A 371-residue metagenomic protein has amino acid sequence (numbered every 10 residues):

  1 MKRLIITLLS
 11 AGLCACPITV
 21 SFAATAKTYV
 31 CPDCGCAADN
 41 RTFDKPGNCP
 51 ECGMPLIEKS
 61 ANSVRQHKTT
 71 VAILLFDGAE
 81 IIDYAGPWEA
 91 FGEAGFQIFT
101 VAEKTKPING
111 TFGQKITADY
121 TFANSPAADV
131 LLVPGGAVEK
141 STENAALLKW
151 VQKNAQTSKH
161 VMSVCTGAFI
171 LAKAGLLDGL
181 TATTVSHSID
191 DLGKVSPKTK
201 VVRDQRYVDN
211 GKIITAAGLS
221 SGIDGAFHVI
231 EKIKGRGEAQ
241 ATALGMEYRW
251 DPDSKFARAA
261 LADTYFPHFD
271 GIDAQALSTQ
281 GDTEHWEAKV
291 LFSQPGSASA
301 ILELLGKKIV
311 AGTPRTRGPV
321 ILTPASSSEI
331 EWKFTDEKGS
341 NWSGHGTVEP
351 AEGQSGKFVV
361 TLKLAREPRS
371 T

Functional and structural regions predicted by a protein language model:
M1-L4: Positively charged n-region of N-terminal signal peptides that target proteins for export
T7-P17: Bacterial N-terminal signal peptides
P17, A61-V161, F169-K173, R203 (+1 more regions): Extended, subdomain-level signal for the structured scaffold at the beginning of enzyme domains
S21-R65: Intrinsically disordered, low-complexity terminal tails/loops enriched in metal-binding residues
K68-T70, T181, K212: Residues that mark the start of a beta-strand
L177-R206, G245-M246: A conserved active-site-flanking secondary-structure segment within enzyme catalytic domains
I214-F227: Active-site-proximal catalytic alpha-helix in oxidoreductases
